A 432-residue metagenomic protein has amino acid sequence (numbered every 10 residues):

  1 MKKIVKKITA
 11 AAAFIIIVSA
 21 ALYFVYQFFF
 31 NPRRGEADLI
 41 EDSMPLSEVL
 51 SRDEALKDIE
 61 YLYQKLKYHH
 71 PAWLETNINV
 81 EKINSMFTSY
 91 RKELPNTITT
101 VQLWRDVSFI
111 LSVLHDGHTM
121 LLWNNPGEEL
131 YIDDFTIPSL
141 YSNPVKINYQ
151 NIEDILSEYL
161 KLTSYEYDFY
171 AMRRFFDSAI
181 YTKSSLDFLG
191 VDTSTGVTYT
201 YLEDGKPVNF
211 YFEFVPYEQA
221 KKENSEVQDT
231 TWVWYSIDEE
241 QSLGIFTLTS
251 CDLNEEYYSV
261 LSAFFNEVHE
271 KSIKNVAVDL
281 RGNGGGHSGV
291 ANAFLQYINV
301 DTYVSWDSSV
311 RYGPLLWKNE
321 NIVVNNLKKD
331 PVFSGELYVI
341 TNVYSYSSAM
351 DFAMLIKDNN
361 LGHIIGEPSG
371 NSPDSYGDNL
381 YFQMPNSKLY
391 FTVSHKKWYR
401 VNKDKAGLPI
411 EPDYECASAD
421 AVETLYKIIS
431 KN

Functional and structural regions predicted by a protein language model:
I4-N275, G282-G284, V304, N379-M384 (+1 more regions): Flexible, low-complexity junctional segments that flank or bridge functional domains
F246, V278, A291, L295: Conserved hydrophobic/aromatic pocket- or pore-lining residues that grip, position, or stack substrates in active sites
T247-C251, D279-N283, S309-V310, I340-Y344 (+2 more regions): Active-site-proximal beta-strand/loop segments in catalytic clefts of secreted hydrolases
I273-A277, V332-Y338: Short, surface-exposed connector motifs at secondary-structure boundaries
G285-E336, Y344, S375-Q383, H395-Y399 (+1 more regions): Gly/Ser/Thr-rich loop/hinge elements
E336-D358, H363-G370: Extended C-terminal subregions enriched in glycine
K357, G366-N379, M384, V393: C-terminal soluble interaction/assembly domains
K405-N432: Low-complexity, Gly/Ser/Thr/Pro-rich intrinsically disordered linker/tail segments
